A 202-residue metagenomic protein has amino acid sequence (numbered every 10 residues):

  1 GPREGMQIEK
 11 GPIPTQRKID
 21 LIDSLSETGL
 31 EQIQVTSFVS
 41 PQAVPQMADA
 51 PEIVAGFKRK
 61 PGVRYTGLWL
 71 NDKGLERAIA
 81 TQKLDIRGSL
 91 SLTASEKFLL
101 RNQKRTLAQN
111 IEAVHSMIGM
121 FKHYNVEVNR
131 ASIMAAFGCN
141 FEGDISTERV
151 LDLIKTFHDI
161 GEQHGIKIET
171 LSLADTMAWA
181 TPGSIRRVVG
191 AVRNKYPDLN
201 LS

Functional and structural regions predicted by a protein language model:
G1-E4, E31-V35, V63-L68, I86-L90 (+3 more regions): Hydrophobic faces of well-ordered beta-strands that scaffold small-molecule active sites in alpha/beta enzyme cores
G1-I19, V63-D72, L99-L107, A136-L151 (+1 more regions): Active-site mouth loops of central-metabolism enzymes
G1-K73, R77: N-terminal capping/small domains of soluble enzymes
G29, A80-G88, K167, A191-L201: Glycine-enriched alpha-helix->loop->beta-strand junction motifs that scaffold or abut catalytic
E31-G56, S91-K104, A135-E142, T170-P182: Glycine-rich, proline-tolerant flexible connector loops at the mouths of alpha/beta enzymes
A43-G67, N110-Y124, L151-D159, S184-L201: Alpha-helix-loop-beta-strand connector modules within alpha/beta enzyme cores
Q46-M47, L75-Q82, F141-V150, A180-R193: Distinct, well-ordered alpha-helical segments
A94-T176: Conserved anion-binding
